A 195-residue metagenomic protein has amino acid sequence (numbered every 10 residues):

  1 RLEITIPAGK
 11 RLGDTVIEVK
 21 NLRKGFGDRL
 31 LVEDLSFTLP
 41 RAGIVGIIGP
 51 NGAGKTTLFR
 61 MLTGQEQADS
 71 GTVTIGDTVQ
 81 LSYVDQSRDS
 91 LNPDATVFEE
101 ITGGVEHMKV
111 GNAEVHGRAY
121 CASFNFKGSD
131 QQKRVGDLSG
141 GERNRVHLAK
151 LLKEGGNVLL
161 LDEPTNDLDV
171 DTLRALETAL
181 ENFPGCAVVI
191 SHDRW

Functional and structural regions predicted by a protein language model:
R1-R11: Short, flexible cytosolic linker that couples an ABC transmembrane/permease module to its adjacent nucleotide-binding
G9-W195: ABC ATP-binding cassette signature C-motif
